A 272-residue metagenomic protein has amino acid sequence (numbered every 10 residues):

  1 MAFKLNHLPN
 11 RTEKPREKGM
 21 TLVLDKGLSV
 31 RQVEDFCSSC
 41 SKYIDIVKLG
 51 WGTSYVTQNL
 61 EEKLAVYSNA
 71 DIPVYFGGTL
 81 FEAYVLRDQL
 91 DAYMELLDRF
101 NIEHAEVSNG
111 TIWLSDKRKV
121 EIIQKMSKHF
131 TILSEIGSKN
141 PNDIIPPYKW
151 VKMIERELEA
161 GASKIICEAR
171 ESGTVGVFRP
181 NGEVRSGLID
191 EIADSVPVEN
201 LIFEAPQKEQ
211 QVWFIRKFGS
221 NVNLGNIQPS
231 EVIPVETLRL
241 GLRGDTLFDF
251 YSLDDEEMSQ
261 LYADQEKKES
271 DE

Functional and structural regions predicted by a protein language model:
M1-V66: Conserved N-terminal beta1-alpha1 strand-loop-helix module at the mouth
F3-P9, E191-E272: C-terminal alpha-helical cap/extension of soluble enzyme domains
E17-R31, G50-T53, Y75-Q89, E135-K149: Active-site mouth loops of central-metabolism enzymes
K18-L24, D45-L49, V74-G78, A105-V107 (+4 more regions): Hydrophobic faces of well-ordered beta-strands that scaffold small-molecule active sites in alpha/beta enzyme cores
S29-R31, S54-Y67, A83-A92, N109-F130 (+4 more regions): Active-site-adjacent beta->alpha loops and helix N-cap segments on the catalytic face of soluble alpha/beta enzymes
F36-C40, Y67, L96-L97, K125-M126 (+3 more regions): Generic structural signal for hydrophobic
L49, E106-T111, E159-T174, N221-L238 (+1 more regions): Glycine-rich phosphate-binding active-site loops on the catalytic face of alpha/beta enzymes
Q89-E95, I145-E159, P206-S220: Catalytic cores of alpha/beta
